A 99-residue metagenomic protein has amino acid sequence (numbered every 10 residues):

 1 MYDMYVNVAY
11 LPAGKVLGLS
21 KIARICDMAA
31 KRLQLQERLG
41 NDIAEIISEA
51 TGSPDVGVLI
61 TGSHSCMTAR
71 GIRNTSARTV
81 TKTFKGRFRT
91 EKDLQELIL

Functional and structural regions predicted by a protein language model:
M1-L99: A domain-level signal for the structural core that forms small-molecule/cofactor-binding pockets and catalytic centers
